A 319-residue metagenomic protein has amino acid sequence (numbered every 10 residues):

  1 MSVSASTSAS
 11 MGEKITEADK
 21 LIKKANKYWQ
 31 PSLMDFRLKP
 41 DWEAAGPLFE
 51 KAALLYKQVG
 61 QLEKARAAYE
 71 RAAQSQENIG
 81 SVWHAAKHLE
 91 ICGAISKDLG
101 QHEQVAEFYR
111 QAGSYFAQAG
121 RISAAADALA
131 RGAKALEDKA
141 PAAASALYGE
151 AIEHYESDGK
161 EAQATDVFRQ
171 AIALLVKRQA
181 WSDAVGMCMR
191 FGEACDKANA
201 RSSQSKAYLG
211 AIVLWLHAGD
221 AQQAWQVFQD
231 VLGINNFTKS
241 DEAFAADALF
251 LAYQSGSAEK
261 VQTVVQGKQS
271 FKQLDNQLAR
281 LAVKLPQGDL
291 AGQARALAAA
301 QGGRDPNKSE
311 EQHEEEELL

Functional and structural regions predicted by a protein language model:
T7-E77, S81: Internal amphipathic alpha-helical repeat/solenoid segments
E17, K24, A45, K51-A52 (+15 more regions): Structural register within alpha-helical repeat arrays
I22, W29, W42, F49 (+14 more regions): Inward-facing hydrophobic residues that define packing positions of alpha-helical scaffold repeats
K27, L33-M34, A53-L54, A73-Q74 (+8 more regions): Amphipathic alpha-helical segments of tetratricopeptide repeats
R37, D41-A44, Q61-K64, H84 (+11 more regions): Structural signature of alpha-solenoid helical repeat junctions
K39, V59, I79, L99 (+7 more regions): Structural motif corresponding to the intra-repeat A-B loop/turn of tetratricopeptide repeats
A106, G113-C188: Solenoidal tandem-repeat scaffolds enriched in leucines and small polar residues
A151, K160-L319: Structured C-terminal portions of repeat-based eukaryotic scaffold domains
